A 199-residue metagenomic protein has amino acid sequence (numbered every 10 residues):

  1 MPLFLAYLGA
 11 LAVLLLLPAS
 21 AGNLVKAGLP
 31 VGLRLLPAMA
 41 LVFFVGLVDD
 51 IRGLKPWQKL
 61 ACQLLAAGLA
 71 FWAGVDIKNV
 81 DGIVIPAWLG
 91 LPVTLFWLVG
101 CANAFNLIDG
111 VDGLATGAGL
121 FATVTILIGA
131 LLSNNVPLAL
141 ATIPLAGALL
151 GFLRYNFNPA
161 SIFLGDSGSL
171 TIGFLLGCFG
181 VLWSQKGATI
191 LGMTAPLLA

Functional and structural regions predicted by a protein language model:
L3-F44, T94, L114-A199: Alpha-helical transmembrane segments
A10-V25, F43-L54, F71-V84: Transmembrane alpha-helix boundary signature
N23-A27, V31, I51-P56, I83 (+4 more regions): Membrane-helix interfacial "entry" motifs
P37-L41, V45-V48, A67-A70, T94-C101: Hydrophobic alpha-helical transmembrane segments of multi-pass inner membrane proteins, especially in bacterial systems
L60-D76: Hydrophobic alpha-helical transmembrane segments
C101-A104, V124: Extended, hydrophobic alpha-helical segments in both membrane/secreted and soluble proteins
A102-N103, D112-T116: PRPP/pyrophosphate-binding module of the type I phosphoribosyltransferase fold
